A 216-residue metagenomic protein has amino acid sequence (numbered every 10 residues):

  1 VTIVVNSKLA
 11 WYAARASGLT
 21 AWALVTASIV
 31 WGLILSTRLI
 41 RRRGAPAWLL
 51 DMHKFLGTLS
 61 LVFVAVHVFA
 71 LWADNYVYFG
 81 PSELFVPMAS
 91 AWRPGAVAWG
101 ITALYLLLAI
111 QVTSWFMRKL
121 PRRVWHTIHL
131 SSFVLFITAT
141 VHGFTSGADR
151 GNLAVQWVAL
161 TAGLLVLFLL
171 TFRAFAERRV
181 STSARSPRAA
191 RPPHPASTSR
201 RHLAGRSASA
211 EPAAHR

Functional and structural regions predicted by a protein language model:
V1-R216: Membrane-embedded alpha-helical bundles that constitute the cytochrome b-like, heme-associated redox core of multi-pass
